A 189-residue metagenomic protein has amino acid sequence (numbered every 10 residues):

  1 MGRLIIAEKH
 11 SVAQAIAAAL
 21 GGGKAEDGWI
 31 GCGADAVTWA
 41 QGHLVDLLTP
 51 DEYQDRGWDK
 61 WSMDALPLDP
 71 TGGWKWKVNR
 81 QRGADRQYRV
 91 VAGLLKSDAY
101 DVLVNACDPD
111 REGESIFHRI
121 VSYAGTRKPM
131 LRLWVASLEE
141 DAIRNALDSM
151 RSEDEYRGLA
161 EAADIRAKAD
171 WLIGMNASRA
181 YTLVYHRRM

Functional and structural regions predicted by a protein language model:
M1-Y185: Intrinsically disordered, low-complexity regulatory segments
